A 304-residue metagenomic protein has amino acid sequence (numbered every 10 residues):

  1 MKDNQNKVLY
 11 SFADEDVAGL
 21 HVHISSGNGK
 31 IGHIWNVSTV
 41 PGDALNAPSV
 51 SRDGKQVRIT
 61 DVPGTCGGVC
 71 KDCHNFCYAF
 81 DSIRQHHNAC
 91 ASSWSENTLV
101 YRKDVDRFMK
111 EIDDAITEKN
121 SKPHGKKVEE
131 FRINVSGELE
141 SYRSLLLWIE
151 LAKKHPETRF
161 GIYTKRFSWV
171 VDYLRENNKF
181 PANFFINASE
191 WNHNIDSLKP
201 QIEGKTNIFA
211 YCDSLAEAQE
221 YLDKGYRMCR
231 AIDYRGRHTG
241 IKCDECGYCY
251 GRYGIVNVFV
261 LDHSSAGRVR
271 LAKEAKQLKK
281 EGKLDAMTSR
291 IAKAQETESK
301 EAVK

Functional and structural regions predicted by a protein language model:
M1-K304: Class I S-adenosyl-L-methionine
